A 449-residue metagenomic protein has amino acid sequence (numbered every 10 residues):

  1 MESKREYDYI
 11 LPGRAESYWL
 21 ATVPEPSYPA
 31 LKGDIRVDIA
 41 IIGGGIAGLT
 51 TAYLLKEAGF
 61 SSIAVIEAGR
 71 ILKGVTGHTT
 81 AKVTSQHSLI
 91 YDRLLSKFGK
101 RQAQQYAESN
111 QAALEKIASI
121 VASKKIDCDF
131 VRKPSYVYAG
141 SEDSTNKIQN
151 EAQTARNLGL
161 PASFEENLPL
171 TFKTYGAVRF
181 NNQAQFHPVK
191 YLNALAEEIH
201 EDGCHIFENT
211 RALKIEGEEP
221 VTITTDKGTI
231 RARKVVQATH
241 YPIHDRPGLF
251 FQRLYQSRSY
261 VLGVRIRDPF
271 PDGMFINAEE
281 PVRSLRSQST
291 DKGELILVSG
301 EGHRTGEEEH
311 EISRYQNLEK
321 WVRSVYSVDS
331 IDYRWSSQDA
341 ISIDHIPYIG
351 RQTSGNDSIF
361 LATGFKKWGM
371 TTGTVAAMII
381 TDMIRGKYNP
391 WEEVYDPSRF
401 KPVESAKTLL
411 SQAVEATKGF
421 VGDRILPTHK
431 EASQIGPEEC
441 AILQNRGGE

Functional and structural regions predicted by a protein language model:
M1-I39, E57-S61: Extreme N-terminal leader/targeting segments of oxidoreductases
E2-A21, L89-L95, S119-A194: Flavin (FAD/FMN) cofactor-binding and adjacent substrate-gating region of FAD-dependent oxidoreductase domains
V37-V65: N-terminal Rossmann-like FAD-binding beta1-loop-alpha1 element of flavoenzymes
G74, H78-S109: Glycine-rich active-site loop/strand segments that organize a redox cofactor
N146, T154-R156, V178-K234: Helical element adjacent to the flavin cofactor pocket in flavoenzyme catalytic cores
I215-S287, G419: Flavin-dependent oxidoreductases
E279-E280, E308-E309, S313-N317, S324-T408: C-terminal catalytic lobe of FAD-dependent flavoproteins
V394-E449: N-terminal pre-ligand scaffold of iron-sulfur
